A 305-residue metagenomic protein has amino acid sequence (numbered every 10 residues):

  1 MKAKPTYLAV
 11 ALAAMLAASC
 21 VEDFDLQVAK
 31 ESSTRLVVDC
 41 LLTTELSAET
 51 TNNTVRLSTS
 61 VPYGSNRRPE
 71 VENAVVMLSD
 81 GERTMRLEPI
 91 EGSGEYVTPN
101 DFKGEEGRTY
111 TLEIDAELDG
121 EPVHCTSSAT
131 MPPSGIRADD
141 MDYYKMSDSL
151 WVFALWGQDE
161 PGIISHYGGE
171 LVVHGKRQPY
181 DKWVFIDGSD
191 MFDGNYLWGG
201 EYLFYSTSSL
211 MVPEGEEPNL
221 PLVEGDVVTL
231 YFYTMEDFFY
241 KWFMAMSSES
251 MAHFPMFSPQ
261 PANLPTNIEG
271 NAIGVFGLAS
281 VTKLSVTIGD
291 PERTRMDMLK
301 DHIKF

Functional and structural regions predicted by a protein language model:
M1-L8: Bacterial N-terminal signal peptides that target proteins for export
L16-S19: C-terminal motif of bacterial Sec signal peptides marking the signal peptidase cleavage site
V21-F305: A sequence/structural signal for flexible, mid-protein segments enriched in small/helix-disrupting residues
